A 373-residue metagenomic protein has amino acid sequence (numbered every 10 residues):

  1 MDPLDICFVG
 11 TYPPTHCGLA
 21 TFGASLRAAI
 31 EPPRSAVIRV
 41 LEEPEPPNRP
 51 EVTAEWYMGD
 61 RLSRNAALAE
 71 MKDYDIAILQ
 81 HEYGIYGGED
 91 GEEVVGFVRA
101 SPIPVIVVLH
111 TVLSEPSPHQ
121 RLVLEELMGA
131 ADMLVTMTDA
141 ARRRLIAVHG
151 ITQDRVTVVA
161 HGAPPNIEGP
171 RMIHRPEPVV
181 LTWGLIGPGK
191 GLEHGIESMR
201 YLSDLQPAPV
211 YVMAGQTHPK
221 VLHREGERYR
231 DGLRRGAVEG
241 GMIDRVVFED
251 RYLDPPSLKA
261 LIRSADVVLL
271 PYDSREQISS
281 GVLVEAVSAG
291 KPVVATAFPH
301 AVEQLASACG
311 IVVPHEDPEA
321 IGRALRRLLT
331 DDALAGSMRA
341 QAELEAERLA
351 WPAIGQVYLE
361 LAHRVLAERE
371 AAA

Functional and structural regions predicted by a protein language model:
M128, K259-A265: Short alpha-helical donor nucleotide-sugar binding micro-motif in glycosyltransferases
A140, G162: Carbohydrate-associated surface elements
I173-K190, I196-R200, Y211-A214: Conserved donor-binding/catalytic core segment of Leloir-type glycosyltransferases
E225-Y252, P256: Nucleotide-activated donor-binding/catalytic signature segment of Leloir-type glycosyltransferases, i.e., the conserved
V268, V287-S288, P292-A295: Short hydrophobic beta-strand element within catalytic cores of glycosyltransferases and related nucleotide-activated
S307, I311-P318, R327-D332: Conserved acidic donor-binding segment of nucleotide-sugar-dependent glycosyltransferases
L334-R348: A short, well-ordered alpha-helix in the C-terminal region of glycosyltransferases
W351-A373: C-terminal alpha-helical cap of glycosyltransferases
